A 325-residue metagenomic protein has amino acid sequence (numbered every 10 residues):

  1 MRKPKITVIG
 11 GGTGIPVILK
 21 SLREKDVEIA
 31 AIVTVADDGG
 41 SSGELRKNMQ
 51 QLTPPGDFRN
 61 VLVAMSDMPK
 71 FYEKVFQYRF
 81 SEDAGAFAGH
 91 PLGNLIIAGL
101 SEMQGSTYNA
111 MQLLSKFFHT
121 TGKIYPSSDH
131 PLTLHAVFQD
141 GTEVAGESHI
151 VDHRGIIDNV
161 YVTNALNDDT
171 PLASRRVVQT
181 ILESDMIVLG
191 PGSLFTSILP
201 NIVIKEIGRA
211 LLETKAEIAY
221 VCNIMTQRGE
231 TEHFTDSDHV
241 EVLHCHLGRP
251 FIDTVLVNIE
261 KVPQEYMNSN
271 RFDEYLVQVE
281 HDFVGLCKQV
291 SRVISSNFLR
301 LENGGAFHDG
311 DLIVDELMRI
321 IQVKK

Functional and structural regions predicted by a protein language model:
M1-I6, R23, E28-A31, H119 (+5 more regions): Non-transmembrane, aqueous-exposed alpha-helical and coiled segments at domain scale
M1-P55: Gly/lys/ser-thr-rich phosphate-binding loops in alpha/beta enzymes that coordinate phosphoanhydride or phosphate groups
G14-L19, T196-V203: Short glycine/serine/threonine-rich phosphate/pyrophosphate-binding segments that cradle anionic phosphate groups
V27, T214-I218, I252, V290-S291: A short helix->loop->beta-strand "cap" motif at the edges of active sites that frequently abuts
A36-I156, E316-R319, V323: Electropositive, gly/pro-rich neighborhoods at or near active sites that engage anionic ligands
H130-F195: Active-site gating loop/helix substructures
N201-G208, F234-H239: Charged helix-capping and loop-helix junction motifs
H233-K325: C-terminal functional extensions of proteins
